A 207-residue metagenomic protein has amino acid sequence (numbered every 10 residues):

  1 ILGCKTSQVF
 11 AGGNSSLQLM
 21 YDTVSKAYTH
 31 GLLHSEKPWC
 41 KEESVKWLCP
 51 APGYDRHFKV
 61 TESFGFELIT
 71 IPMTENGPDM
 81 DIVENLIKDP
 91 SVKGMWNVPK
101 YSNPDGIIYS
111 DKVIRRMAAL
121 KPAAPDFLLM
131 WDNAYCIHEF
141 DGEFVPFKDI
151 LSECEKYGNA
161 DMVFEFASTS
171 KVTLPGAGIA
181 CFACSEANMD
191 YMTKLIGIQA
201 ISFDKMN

Functional and structural regions predicted by a protein language model:
I1-P125, C136-Y157: Conserved core of the PLP fold type I
G12, L151-N207: Conserved core segment of the aminotransferase class I/II
G94, L128-L129, F164: Hydrophobic "anchor" residues on beta-strands that sit immediately upstream of conserved functional sites
D132: Glycine-centered flexible beta-alpha turn that most often forms the glycine-rich phosphate-binding loop
